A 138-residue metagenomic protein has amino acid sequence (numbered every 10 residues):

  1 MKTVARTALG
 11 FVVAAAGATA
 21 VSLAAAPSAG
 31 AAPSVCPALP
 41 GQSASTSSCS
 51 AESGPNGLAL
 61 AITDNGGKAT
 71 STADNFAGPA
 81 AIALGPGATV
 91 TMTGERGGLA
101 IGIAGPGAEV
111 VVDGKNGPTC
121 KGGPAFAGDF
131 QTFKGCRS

Functional and structural regions predicted by a protein language model:
M1-G41: N-terminal prepro-regions of secreted/extracellular proteins
A32-S138: Periodic small-residue-enriched repeat registers in elongated scaffold domains
